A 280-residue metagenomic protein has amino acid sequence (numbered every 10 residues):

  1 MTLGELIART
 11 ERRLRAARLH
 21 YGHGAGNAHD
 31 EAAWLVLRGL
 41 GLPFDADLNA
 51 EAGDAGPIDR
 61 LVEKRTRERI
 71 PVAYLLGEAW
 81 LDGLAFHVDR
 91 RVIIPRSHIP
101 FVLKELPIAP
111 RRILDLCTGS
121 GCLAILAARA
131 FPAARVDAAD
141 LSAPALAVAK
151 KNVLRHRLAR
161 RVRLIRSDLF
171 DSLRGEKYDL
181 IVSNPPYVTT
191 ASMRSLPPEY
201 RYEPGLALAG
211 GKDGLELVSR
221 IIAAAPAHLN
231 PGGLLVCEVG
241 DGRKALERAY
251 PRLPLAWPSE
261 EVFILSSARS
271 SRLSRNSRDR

Functional and structural regions predicted by a protein language model:
M1-L42, A50: Non-catalytic accessory regions of SAM-dependent methyltransferases
L14, V153, Y250: Conserved hydrophobic residues forming the short capping helix/wall of the S-adenosyl-L-methionine
L19-G22, P132, L158, P251: Proline-centered flexible-loop/turn and helix-kink motifs
D30, W34-E105: Conserved AdoMet
H98-P197: Conserved SAM/SAH cofactor-binding pocket of Class I
P186-E216: Mobile active-site "lid"/loop adjacent to the S-adenosyl-L-methionine
K212-R275: Conserved Class I SAM-dependent methyltransferase catalytic core
